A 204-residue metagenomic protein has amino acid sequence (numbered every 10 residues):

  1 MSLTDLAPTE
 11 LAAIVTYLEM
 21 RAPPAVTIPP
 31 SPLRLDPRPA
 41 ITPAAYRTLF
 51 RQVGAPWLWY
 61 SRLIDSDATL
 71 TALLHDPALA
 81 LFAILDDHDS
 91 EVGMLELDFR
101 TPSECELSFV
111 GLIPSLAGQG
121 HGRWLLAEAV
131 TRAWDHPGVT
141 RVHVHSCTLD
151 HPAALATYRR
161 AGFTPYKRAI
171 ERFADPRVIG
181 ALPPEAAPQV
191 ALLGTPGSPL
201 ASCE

Functional and structural regions predicted by a protein language model:
M1, L6-A13, R172-E204: Acidic/histidine-enriched, glycine/proline-rich intrinsically disordered or flexible terminal extensions
M1-R34, P39: Acyl-donor-binding surface of acyltransferase catalytic domains
S31-R62, P184: Short amphipathic alpha-helix that is part of the acyltransferase structural core
S61-A68, L74-P114: A conserved beta-strand-loop-helix scaffold within acyl/acetyltransferase catalytic domains
A80, T140, T164: Short acidic/polar active-site loop segments enriched in Thr and Asp
L112, G118-D135, A156-R160: Conserved acetyl-CoA-binding loop-helix of GNAT-fold acetyltransferases
A117, H143-A154, E171-A181: Conserved beta-strand-loop-alpha-helix junction that forms the acyl-donor binding cleft
A133-S146: Conserved GNAT acetyl-CoA-binding A-motif
